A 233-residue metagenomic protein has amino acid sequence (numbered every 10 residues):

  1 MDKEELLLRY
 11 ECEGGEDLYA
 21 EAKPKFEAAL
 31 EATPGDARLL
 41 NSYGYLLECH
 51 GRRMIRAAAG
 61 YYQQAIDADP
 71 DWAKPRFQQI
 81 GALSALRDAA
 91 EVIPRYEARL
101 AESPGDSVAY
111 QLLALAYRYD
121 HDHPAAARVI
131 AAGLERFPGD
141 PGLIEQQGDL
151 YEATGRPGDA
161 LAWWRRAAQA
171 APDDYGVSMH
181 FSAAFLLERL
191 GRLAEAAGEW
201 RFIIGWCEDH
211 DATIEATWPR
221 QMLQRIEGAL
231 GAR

Functional and structural regions predicted by a protein language model:
M1-A32, R38, S42-R53, S84: Alpha-helical segment of the N-proximal tetratricopeptide repeat
G14-E27, G51-Q64, L86-A98, D120-A132 (+2 more regions): Structural signature of tandem alpha-helical TPR/SEL1-like repeats, specifically the intra-repeat loop/turn
A32, A68, E102, R136 (+2 more regions): Structural marker of alpha-solenoid helical repeat scaffolds
D36, W72, D106, D140 (+2 more regions): Residue-level recognition of tetratricopeptide repeat
L39, P75, A109, L143 (+2 more regions): TPR alpha-solenoid repeat register
A197-R233: Terminal, low-structured helical/coil segments at or just beyond the last alpha-helical repeat
